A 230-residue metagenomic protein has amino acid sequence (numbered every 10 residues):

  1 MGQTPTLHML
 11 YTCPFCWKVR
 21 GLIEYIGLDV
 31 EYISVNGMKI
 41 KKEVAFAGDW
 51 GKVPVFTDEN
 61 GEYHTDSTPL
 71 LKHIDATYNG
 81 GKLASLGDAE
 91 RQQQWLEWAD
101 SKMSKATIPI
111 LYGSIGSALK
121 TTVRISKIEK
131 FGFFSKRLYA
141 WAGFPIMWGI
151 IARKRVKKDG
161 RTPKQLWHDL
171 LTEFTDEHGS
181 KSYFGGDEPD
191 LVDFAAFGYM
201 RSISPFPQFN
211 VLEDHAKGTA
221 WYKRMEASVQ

Functional and structural regions predicted by a protein language model:
M1-F134: GST-like domain detector, emphasizing the conserved glutathione-binding G-site in the N-terminal thioredoxin-like
P14-K18, P205, K217, W221: Conserved alpha-helical elements of sugar-nucleotide-dependent glycosyltransferases
L71, D75, Q93-L96, D100 (+4 more regions): Non-transmembrane alpha-helical segments in soluble domains of secreted/periplasmic/extracellular proteins
S104-K217: GST-like fold's C-terminal all-alpha helical module
G218-Q230: C-terminal active-site "lid" helix and adjoining low-complexity regulatory extension at the edge of ATP-using catalytic
